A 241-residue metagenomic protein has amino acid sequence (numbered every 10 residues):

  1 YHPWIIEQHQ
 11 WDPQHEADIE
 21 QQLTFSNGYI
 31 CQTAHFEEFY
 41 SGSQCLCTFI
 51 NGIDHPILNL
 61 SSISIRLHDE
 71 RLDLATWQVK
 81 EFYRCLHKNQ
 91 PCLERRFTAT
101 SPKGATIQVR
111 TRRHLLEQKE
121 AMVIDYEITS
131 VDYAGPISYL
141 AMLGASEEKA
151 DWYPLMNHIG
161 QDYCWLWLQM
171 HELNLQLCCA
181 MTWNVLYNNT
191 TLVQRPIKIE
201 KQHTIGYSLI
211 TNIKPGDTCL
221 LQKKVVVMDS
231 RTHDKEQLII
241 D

Functional and structural regions predicted by a protein language model:
Y1-Q21, Y29, A34, T48-D241: Acidic/polar, glycine-enriched structural segments that form the non-catalytic walls/loops of the carbohydrate-binding
L23, G28, F39-C47: A structured, charge-rich N-terminal accessory region that forms the first stable segment of a protein and links
